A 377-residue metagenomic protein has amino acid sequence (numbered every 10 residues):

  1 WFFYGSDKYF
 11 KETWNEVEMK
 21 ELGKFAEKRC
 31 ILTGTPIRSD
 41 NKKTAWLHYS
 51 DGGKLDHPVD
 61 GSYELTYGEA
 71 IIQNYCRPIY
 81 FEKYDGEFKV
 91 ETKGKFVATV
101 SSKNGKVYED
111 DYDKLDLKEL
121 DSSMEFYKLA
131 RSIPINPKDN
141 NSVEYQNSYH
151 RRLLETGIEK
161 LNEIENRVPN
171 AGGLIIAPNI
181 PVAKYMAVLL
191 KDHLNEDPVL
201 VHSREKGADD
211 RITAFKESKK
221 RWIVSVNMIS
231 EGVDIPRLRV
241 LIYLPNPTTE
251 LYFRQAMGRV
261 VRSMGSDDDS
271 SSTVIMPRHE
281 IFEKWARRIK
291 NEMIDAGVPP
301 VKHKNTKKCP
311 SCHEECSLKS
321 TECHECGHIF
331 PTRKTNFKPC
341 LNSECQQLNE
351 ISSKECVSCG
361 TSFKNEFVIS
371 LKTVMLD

Functional and structural regions predicted by a protein language model:
F2-R29, S39: Short, conserved "post-DEAD/DEAH" coupling segment immediately C-terminal to helicase motif II within the SF2/RecA-like
Y4-S6, R38-K43, K89-G94, V233-D234 (+2 more regions): Switch/connector loops and helix/strand junctions flanking conserved nucleotide-binding motifs in nucleotide-processing
E27-G34, I223-S225: Structural recognition of the conserved hydrophobic beta-strand(s) that form the central parallel beta-sheet of P-loop
N41-N170: Interdomain helical connector at the RecA1-RecA2 junction of SF1/SF2 helicase-like NTPases
A171-N179: Conserved RecA-like ASCE P-loop NTPase motor core of nucleic-acid helicases/translocases
P178-H202: Conserved helicase motor "Helicase C" RecA-like lobe of SF1/SF2 P-loop NTPases
D197-K302: Conserved RecA-like P-loop NTPase helicase motor core
R262-L341, T361-S362, F367-D377: Long, hydrophobic alpha-helical segments
